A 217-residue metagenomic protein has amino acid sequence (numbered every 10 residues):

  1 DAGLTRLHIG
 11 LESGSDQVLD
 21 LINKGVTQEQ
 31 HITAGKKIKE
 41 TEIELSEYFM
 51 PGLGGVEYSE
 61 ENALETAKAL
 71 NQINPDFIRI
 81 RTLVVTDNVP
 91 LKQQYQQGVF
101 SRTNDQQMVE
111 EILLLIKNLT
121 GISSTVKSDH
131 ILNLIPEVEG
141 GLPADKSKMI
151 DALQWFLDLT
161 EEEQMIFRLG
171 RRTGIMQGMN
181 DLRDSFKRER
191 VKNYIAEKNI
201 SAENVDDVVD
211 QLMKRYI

Functional and structural regions predicted by a protein language model:
D1-E42, P51-I73, Q94-D105: Conserved non-cysteine loop/helix-boundary elements of the Radical SAM core domain that shape
D1-T5, I32-K39, F77-V84, K117-T125: Short, functional N-terminal and low-complexity linear motifs
L7-I9, L45-F49, I78-I80, S124-D129: Hydrophobic faces of well-ordered beta-strands that scaffold small-molecule active sites in alpha/beta enzyme cores
E12-G14, L83-N88: Short connector loops/turns at beta-strand edges and beta->alpha or beta->beta junctions
T33-E44, N133-E137, P143: An N-terminal domain-start capping segment
N71, F77, V85-I217: Auxiliary Fe-S-binding modules of radical SAM enzymes
